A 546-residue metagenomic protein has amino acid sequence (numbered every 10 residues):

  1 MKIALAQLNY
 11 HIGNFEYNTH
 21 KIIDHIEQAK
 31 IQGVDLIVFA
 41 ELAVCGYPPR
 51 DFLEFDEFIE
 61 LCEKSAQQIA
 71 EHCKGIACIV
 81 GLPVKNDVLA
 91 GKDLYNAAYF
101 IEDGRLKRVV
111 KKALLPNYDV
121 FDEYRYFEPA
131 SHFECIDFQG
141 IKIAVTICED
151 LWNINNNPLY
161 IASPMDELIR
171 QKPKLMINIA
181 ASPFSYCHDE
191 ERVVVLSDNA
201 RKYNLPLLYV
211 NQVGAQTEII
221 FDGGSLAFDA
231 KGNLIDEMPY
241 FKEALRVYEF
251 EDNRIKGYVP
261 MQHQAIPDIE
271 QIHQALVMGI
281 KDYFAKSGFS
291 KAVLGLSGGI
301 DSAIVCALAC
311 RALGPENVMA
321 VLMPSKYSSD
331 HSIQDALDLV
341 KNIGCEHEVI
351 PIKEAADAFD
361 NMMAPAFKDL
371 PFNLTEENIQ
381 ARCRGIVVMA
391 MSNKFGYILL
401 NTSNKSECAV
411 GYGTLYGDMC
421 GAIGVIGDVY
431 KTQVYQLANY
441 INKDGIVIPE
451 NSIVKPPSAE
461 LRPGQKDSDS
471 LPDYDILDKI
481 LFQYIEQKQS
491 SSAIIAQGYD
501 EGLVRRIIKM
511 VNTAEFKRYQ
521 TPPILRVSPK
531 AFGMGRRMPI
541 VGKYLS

Functional and structural regions predicted by a protein language model:
M1-G295, C306-P315, L322, H347: Enzyme catalytic cores with a strong preference for nitrogen-chemistry domains
N204, A230, K256-G298, S302-S546: ATP/NTP-dependent adenylation/nucleotidyl-transfer catalytic domains that generate, transfer, or process NMP-activated
